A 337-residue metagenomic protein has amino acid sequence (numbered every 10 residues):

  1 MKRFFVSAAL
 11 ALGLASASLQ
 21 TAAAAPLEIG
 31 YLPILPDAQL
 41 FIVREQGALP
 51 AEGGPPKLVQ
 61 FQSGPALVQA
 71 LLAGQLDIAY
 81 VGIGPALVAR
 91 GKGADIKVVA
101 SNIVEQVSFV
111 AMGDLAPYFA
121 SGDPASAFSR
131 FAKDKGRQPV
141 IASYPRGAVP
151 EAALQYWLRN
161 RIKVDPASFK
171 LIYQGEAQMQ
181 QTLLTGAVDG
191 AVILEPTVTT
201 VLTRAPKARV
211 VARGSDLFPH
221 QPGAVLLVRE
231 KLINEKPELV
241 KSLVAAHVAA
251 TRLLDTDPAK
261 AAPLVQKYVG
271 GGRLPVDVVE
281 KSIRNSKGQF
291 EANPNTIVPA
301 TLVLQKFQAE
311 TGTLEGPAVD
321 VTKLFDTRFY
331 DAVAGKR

Functional and structural regions predicted by a protein language model:
A25-I34, G54-Q60, Q138-A142, K170-I172: Short, well-ordered beta-strand elements
P26-E45, G64, R146: Extracytoplasmic "Venus flytrap"
Q39-V43, V59-K97, V107-A111, R130 (+3 more regions): Pocket-flanking alpha-helical
I42-R44, S108-Y118, P222-E238: A bilobed periplasmic-binding-protein/Venus flytrap-type ligand-binding module shared by bacterial periplasmic
I83, D95, N102-Q178, E230: A conserved helix-loop-strand patch within extracytoplasmic ligand-binding domains of the periplasmic binding
Q178-V269: Pocket-lining segment of extracytoplasmic ligand-binding domains
N234-E315: Secondary-structure end/capping motifs
Q305-R337: Conserved C-terminal helix/tail region of periplasmic/extracytoplasmic solute-binding proteins
